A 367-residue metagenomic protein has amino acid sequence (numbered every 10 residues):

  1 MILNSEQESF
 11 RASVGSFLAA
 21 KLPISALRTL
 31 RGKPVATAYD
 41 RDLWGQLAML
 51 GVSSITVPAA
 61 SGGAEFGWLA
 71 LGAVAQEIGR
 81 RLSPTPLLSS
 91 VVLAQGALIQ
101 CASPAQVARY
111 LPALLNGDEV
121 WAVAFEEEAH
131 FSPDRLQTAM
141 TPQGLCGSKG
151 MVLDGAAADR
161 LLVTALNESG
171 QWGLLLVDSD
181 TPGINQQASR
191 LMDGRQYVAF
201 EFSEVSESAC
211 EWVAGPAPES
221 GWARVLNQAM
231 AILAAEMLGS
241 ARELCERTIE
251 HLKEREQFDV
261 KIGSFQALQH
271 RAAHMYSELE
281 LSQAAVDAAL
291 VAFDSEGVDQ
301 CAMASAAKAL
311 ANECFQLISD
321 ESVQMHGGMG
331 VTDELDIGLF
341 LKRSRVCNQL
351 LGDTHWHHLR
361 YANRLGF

Functional and structural regions predicted by a protein language model:
M1-R80, C101-P104, A113, G117 (+1 more regions): Alpha-helical interface subdomain recognition
G51, A75-I78, V177-T181, S206: Short Ser/Thr-interspersed hydrophobic loop/turn segments at strand-loop and sheet-helix junctions that line or gate
F66, S132-R135, D154-A158: Short glycine/proline-enriched turns and hinge-like loops at secondary-structure junctions
S83-A105: N-terminal glycine-rich flavin-associated loop
N116-E128: A short, Trp-centered hydrophobic/proline-enriched beta-strand micro-motif
A124, S148-I184: A short core secondary-structure module
T138-M140: A structural signal for short hydrophobic beta-strand segments in well-ordered beta-sheet cores
M192-P218, F367: Internal glycine-rich alpha/beta core junctions
